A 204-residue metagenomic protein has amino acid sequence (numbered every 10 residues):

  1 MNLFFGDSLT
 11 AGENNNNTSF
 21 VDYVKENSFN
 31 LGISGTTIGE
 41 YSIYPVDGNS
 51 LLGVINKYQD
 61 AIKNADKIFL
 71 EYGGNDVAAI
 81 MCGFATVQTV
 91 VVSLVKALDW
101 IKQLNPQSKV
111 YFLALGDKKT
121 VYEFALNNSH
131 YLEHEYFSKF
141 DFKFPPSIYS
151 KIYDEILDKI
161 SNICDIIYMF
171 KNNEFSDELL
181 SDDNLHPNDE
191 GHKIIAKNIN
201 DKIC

Functional and structural regions predicted by a protein language model:
N2-L3, L9-V92: Conserved SGNH/GDSL esterase-like catalytic core that processes O-acyl groups on lipids and polysaccharides
F5-G6, L113: Short hydrophobic segments within beta-strands
A11-E13, G39, V77-A79, K118-L126 (+1 more regions): Short catalytic/ligand-binding loop motif for oxyanion handling, primarily in non-cytosolic enzymes, centered on
K25, L51-A61, Y149, I156 (+1 more regions): Histidine-centered active-site loop/cap adjacent to the catalytic His in serine esterases/O-acetyl transfer systems
V46, A85-V90, D141-I148, D183 (+1 more regions): Alpha-helix N-cap and loop-to-helix initiation/capping positions
L94-D99, D154: Generic structural signal for well-ordered alpha-helices, preferentially at hydrophobic/aromatic core positions
L104-K109: A short helix->loop->beta-strand "cap" motif at the edges of active sites that frequently abuts
T120-Y168, E190: Substrate-gating cap/lid alpha-helix
